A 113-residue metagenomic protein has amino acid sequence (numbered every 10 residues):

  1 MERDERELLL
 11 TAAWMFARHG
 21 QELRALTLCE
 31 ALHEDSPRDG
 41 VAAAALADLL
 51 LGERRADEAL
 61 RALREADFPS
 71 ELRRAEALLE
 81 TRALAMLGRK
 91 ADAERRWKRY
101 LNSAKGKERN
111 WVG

Functional and structural regions predicted by a protein language model:
M1-L10, S36-A43, E71-A77, E108-N110: Generic helix N-cap/helix-start motif at coil->alpha-helix transitions
E5-L28: Alpha-helical segment of the N-proximal tetratricopeptide repeat
D35, A66-S70, S103: Structural marker of alpha-solenoid helical repeat scaffolds
